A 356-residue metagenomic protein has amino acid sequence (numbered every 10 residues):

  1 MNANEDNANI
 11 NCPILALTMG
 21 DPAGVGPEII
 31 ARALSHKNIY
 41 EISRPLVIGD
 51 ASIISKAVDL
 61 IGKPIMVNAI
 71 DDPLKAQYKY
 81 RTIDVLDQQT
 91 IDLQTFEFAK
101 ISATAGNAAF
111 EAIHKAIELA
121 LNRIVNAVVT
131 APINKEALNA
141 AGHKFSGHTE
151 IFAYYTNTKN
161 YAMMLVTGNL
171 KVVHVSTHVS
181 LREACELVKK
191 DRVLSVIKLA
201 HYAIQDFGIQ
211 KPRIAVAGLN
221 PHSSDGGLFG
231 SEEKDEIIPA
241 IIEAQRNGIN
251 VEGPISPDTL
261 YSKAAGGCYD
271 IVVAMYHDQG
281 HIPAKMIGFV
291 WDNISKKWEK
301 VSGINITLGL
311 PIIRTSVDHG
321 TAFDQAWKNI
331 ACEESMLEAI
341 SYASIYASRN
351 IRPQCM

Functional and structural regions predicted by a protein language model:
N2-H148, D191-A215, L219-M275, Q279-I304 (+1 more regions): Contiguous, glycine/small-aliphatic-enriched amphipathic segments in soluble metabolic enzymes
Y155-V172, T307-A322: Short, flexible loop segments at boundaries between secondary-structure elements
L165-L187, D191-S195: Ligand-binding beta-strand-loop-alpha-helix segment within the catalytic cores of soluble metabolic enzymes
